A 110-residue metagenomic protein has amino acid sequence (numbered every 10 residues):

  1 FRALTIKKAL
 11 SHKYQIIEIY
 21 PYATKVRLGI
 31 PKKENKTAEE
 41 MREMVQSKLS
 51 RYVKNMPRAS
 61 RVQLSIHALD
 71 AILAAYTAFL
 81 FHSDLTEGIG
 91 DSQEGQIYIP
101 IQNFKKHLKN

Functional and structural regions predicted by a protein language model:
F1-N110: RNase H-like (RuvC/DEDD) metal-dependent nuclease/polynucleotide-processing core
